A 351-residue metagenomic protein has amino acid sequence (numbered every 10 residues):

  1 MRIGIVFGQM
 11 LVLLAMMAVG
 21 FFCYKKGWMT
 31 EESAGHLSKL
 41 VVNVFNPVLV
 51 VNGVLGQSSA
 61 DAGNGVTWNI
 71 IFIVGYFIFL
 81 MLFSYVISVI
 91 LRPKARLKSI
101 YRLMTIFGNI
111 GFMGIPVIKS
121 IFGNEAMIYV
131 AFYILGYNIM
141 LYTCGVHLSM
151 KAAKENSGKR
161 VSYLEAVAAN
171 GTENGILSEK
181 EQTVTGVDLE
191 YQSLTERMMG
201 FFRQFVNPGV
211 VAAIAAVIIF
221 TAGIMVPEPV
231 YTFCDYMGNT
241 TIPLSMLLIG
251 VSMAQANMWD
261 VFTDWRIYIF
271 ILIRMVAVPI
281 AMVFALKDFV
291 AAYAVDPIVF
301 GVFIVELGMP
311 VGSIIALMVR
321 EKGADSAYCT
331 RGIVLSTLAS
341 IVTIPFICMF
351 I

Functional and structural regions predicted by a protein language model:
M1-I351: Alpha-helical transmembrane segments of multi-pass small-molecule/ion transporters
